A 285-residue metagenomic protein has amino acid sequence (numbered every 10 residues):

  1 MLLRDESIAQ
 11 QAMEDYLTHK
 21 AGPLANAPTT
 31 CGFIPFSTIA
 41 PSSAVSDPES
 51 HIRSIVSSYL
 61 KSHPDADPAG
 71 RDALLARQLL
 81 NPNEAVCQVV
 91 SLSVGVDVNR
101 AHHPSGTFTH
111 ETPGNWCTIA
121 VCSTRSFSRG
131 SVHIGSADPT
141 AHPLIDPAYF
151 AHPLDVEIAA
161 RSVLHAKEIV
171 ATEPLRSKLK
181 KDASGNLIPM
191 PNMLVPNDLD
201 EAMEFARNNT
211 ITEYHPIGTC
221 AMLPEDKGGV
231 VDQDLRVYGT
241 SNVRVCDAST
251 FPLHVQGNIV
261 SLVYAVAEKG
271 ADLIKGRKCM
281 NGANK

Functional and structural regions predicted by a protein language model:
M1, C117-L175, M203-K285: C-terminal structured subdomain/cap of oxidoreductase catalytic cores
M1-H110, V170, P174-S177, L187-D200 (+3 more regions): Mid-to-C-terminal "cap/lid" subdomains and adjacent gly/pro-rich loops that border and regulate access to redox
N26, N81-N83, T112-N115, R125-S126 (+1 more regions): Intrinsically disordered, low-complexity regulatory regions enriched in Ser/Pro/Gly/Thr and acidic residues
